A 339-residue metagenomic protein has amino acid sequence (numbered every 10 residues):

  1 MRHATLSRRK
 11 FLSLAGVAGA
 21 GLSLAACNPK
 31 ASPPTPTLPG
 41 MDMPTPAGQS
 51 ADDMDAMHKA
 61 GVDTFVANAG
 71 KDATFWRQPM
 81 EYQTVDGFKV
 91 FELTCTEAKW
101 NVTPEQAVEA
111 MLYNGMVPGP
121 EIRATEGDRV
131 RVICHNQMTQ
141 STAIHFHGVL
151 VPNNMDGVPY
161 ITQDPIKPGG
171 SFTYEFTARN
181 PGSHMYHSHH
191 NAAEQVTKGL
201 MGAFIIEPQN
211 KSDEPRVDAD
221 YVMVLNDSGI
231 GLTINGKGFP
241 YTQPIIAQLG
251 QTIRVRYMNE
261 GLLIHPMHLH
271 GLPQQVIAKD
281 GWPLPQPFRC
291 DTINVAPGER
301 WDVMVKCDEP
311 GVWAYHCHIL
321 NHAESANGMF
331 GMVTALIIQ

Functional and structural regions predicted by a protein language model:
M1-K10, L14-A25, A31-P36: N-terminal secretory signal peptides
A26-T84: C-terminal segment of N-terminal export signals and the immediately downstream linker at the start of the mature
M80, G119-R123, Y241-I246: Short beta-strand segments of immunoglobulin-like
V90-I205, L263-V295, H316-L336: Histidine- and aromatic-enriched segments that form or immediately flank copper-ligand environments
V130, Q251-I253: Structural beta-strand segments of beta-rich domains
P181-S183, T252, P310-V312: Extracellular Ig-like/FN3 beta-sandwich strand-entry sites
E207-V222, I338: Low-complexity, Pro/Ser/Thr- and charge-rich linker/hinge segments at domain boundaries
A219-L249: Acidic-aromatic/histidine active-site loop/patch
